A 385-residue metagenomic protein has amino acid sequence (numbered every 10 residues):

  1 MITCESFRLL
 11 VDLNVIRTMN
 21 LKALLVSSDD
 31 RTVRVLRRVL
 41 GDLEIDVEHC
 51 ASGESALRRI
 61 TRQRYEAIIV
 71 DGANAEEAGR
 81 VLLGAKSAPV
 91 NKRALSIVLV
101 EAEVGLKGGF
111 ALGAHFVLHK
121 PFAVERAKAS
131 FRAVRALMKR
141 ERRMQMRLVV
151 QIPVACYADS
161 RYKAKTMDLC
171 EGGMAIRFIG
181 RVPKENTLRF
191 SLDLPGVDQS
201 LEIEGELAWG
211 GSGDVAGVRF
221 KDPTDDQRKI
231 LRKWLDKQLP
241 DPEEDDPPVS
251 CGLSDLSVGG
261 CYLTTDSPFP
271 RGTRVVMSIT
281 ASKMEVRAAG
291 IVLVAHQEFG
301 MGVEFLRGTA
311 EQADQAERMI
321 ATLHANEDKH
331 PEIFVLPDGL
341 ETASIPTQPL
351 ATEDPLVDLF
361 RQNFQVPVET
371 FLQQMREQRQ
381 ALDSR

Functional and structural regions predicted by a protein language model:
M1-R385: Structured alpha-helical
